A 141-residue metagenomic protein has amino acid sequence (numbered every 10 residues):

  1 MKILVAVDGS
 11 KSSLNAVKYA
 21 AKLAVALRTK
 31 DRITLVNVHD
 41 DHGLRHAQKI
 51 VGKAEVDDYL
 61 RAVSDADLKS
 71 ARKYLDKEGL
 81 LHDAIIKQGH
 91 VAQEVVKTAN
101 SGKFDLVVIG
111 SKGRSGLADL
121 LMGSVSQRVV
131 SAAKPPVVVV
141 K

Functional and structural regions predicted by a protein language model:
M1-K2, K141: Absolute protein N-terminus
K2-K53: Small/aliphatic-rich secondary-structure junction motif
S13-A16, A20, A71, A99 (+2 more regions): Small-residue (primarily alanine) positions within well-ordered alpha-helices, especially packing/interaction faces
N15, E94, G116: Phosphate- and divalent-cation-binding pockets in alpha/beta enzyme and binding domains that engage nucleotide-derived
T34, D83, V138: Conserved beta-strand positions in the Rossmann-like core of class I SAM-dependent methyltransferases
K53-A66: A short acidic, glycine-rich active-site loop that binds or catalyzes chemistry on phosphate/adenosine moieties
K73-V107: Structural beta-alpha unit
K97-K141: Gly/Ser-rich helix-loop-strand patches that form or flank binding pockets for ribonucleotide-derived cofactors
